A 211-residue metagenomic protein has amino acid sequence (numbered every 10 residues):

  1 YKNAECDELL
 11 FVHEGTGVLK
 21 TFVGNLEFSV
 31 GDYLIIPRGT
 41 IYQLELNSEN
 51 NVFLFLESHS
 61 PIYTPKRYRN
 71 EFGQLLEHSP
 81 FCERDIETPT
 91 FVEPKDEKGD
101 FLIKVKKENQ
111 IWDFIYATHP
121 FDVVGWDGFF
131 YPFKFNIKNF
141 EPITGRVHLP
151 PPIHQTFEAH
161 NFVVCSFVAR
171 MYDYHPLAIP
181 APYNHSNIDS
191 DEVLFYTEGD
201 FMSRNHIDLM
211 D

Functional and structural regions predicted by a protein language model:
Y1-D211: Jelly-roll (double-stranded beta-helix
